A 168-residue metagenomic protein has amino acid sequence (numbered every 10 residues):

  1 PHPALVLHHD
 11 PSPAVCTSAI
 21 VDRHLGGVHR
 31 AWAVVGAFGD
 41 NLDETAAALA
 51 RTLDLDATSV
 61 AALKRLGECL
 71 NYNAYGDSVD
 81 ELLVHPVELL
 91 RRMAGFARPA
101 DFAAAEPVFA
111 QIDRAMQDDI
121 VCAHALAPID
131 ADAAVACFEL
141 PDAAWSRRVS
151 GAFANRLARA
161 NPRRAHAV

Functional and structural regions predicted by a protein language model:
P1-E68, F138, A144-A154, A158-H166: Replace "Mg2+/Mn2+-dependent" with "divalent metal-dependent
T45-A125: Accessory alpha-helical/coil subdomains and C-terminal extensions that flank or cap enzyme catalytic cores
R91-V168: Gly/His-enriched, cation/cofactor- and phosphate-binding structural elements
